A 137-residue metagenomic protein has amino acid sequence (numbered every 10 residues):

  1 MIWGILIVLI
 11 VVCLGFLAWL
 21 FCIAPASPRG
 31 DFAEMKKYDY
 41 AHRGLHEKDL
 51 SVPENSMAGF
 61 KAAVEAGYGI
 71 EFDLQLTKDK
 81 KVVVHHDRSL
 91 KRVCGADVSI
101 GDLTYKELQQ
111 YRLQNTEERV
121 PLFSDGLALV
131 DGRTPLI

Functional and structural regions predicted by a protein language model:
I2-I137: Phosphate-group recognition and catalysis centered on beta-loop-alpha active-site segments
